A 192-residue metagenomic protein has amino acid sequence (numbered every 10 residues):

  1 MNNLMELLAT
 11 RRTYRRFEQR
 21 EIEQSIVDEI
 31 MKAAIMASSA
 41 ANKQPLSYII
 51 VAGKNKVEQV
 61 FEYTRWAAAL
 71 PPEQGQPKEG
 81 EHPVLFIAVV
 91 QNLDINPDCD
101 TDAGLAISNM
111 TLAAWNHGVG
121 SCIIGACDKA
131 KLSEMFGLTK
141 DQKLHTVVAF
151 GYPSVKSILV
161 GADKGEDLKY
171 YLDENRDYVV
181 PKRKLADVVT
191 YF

Functional and structural regions predicted by a protein language model:
M1-F192: Acidic, surface-exposed loops and disordered segments
